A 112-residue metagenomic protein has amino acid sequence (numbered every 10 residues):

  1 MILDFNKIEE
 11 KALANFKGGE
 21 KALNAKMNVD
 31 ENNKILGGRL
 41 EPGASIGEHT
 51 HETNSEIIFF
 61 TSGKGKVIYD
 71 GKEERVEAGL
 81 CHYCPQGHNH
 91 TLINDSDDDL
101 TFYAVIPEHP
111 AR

Functional and structural regions predicted by a protein language model:
M1-K34, G47: A short, N-terminal "cap"/entry segment at the start of jelly-roll beta-barrel domains of the cupin/DSBH fold
L36-H51: Conserved short histidine dyad/triad with adjacent acidic residue
G38, I58, H82: Conserved GNAT-family N-acetyltransferase fold
P42, T53, K72, H88-N89 (+1 more regions): A generic "binding-loop/recognition-motif" signal
S45-G47, K66, H82, Q86-L92: Histidine-centered metal-chelating micro-motifs
T53-S55, F59-G65: Glycine- and acidic-residue-biased ligand/ion/polar-headgroup-sensing regions
K72-Q86: Short acidic-glycine-tyrosine-enriched beta hairpin
Q86-R112: Ligand-binding loop in jelly-roll beta-barrel domains
